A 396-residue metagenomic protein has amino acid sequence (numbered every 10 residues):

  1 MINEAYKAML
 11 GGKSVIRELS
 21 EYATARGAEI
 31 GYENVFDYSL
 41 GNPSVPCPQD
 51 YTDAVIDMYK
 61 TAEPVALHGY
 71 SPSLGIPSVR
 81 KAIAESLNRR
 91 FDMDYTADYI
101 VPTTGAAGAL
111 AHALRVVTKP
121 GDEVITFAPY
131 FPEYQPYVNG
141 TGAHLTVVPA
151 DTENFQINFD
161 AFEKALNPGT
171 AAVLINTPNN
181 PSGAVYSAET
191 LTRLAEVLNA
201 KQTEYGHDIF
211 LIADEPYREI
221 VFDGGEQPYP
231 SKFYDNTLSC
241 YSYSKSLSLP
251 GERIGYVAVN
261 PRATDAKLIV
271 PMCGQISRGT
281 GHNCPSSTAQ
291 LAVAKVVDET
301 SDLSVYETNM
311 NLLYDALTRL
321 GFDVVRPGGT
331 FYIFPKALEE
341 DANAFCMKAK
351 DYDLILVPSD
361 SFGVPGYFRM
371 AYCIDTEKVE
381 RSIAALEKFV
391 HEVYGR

Functional and structural regions predicted by a protein language model:
M1-R17, G27-A62, L74, S78 (+1 more regions): PLP-dependent class I/II
A66-L67: Pre-Walker A segment
